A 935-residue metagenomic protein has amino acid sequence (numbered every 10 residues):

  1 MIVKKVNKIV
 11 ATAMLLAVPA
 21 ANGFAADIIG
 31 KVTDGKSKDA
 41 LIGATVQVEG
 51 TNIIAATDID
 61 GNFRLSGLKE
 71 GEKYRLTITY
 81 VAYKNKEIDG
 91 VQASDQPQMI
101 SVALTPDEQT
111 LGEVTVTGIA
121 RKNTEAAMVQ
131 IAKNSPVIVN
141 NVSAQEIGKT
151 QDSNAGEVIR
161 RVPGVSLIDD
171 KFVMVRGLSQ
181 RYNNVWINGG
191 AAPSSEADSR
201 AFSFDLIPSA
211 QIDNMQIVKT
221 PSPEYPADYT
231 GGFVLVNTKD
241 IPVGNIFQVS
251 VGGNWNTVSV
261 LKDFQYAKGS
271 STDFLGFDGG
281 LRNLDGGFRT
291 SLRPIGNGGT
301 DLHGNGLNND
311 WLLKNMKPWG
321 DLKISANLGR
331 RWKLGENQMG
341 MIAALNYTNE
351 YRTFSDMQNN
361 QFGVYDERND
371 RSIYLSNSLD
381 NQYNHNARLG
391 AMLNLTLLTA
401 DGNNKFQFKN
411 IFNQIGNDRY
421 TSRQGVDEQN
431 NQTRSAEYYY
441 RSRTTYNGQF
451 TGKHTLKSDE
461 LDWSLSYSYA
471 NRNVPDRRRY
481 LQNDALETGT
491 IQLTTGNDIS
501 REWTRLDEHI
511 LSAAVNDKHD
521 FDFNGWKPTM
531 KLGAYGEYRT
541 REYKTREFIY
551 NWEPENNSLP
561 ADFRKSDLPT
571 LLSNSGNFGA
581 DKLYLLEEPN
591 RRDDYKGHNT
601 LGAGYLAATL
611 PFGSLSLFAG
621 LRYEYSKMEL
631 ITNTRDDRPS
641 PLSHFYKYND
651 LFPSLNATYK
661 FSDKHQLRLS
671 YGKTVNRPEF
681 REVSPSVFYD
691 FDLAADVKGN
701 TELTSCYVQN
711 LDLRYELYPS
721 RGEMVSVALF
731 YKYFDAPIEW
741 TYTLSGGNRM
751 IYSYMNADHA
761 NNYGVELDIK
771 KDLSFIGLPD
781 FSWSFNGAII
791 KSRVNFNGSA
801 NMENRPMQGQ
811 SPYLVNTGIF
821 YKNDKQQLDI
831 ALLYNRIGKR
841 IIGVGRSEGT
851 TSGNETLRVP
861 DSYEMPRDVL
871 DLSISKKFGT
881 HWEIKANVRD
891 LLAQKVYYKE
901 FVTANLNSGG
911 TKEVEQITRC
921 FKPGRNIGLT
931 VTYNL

Functional and structural regions predicted by a protein language model:
T33-S37, A44-E49, T77-Y83, S94-G148 (+2 more regions): Short, acidic, small-residue-rich periplasmic hinge/interaction motif at the N-terminus of Gram-negative outer-membrane
N52-N62: Short, acidic Ser/Thr/Gly-rich low-complexity loop/linker segments typical of extracellular and cell-surface proteins
R121, Q130-M174, G189-F204, P208-P223 (+1 more regions): Periplasmic N-terminal accessory/gating domains of Gram-negative outer-membrane beta-barrel systems
G190-A191, N471-V474, T488-T490, T540 (+7 more regions): Surface-exposed extracellular loop regions of Gram-negative outer-membrane beta-barrel proteins, predominantly
G304-T421, Y446-G448, P653-L655: Transmembrane beta-barrel wall of Gram-negative outer-membrane proteins
T494, L506, A513-A514, F563 (+7 more regions): Outer membrane beta-barrel strand-and-loop segments of large Gram-negative receptors, especially TonB-dependent
F730-Y733, I751-V844: Gram-negative outer-membrane beta-barrel transporters
R836-T850, K876-L935: C-terminal beta-signal and adjacent terminal beta-strands/loops of Gram-negative outer-membrane beta-barrel proteins
